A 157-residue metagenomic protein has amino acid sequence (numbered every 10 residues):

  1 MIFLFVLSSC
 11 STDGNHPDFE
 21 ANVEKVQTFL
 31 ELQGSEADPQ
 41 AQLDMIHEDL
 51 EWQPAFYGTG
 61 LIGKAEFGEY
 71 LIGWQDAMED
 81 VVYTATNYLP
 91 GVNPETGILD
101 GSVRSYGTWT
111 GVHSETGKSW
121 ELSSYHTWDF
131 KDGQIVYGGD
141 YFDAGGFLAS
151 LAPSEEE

Functional and structural regions predicted by a protein language model:
M1-I2: Sec-dependent signal peptide recognition, specifically the positively charged N-region followed immediately by
F5-S9: C-terminal motif of bacterial Sec signal peptides marking the signal peptidase cleavage site
C10-E157: C-terminal and inter-domain tail/linker signature
